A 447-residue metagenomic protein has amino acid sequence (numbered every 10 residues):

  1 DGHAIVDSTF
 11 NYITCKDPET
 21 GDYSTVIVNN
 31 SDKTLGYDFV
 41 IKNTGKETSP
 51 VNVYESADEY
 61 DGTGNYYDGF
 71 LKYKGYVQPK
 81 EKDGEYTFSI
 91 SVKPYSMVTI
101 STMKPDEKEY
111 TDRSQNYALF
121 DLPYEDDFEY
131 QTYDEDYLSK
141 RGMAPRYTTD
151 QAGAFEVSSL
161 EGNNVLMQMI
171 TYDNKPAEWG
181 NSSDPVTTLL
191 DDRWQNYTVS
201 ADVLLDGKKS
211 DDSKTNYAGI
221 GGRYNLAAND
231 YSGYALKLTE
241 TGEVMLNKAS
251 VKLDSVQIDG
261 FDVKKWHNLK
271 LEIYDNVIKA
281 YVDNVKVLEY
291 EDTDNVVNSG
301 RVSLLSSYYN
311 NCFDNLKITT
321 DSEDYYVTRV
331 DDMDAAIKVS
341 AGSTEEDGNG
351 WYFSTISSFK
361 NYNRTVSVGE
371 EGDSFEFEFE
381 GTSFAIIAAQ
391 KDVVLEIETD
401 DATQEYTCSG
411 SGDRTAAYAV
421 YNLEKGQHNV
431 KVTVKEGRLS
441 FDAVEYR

Functional and structural regions predicted by a protein language model:
G2-S49, S56, Y95, D373 (+1 more regions): Carbohydrate-binding surface patches
P18, S31, Y95, S307-R447: Glycan-recognition surfaces in beta-rich domains, encompassing non-catalytic CBMs and lectin-like receptor-binding
E109-Q151, T320-E345: Extracellular carbohydrate-recognition regions
F128, V199-A201, K265-Y274, I278-A280: Short tryptophan-centered beta-strand motifs in secreted/extracellular beta-sheet-rich domains of glycan-recognition
D134-A177, S183, K338-K360: Extracellular glycan-recognition surfaces and repeat-rich motifs
T171-V244: Secretory/extracellular carbohydrate-interaction modules and structurally similar beta-sandwich "look-alikes"
K248-N268: Short, aromatic/His-centered strand-loop micro-motif at the edge of beta-sheets
Y290-D314: Flexible glycan-contacting loops in extracellular carbohydrate-active proteins
